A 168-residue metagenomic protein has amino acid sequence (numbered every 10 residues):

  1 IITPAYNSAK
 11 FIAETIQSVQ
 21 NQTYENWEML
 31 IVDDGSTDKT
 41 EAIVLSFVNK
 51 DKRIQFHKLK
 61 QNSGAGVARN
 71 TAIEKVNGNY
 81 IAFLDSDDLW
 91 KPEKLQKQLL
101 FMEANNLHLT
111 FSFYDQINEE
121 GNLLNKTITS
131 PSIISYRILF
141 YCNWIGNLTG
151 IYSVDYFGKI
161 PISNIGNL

Functional and structural regions predicted by a protein language model:
S8-N21: Short, well-formed alpha-helical segments that are part of the catalytic scaffolds of diverse glycosyltransferases
F11-A13, D38-S46, L89, E93: Acidic helix N-cap motif at the loop->helix transition within catalytic regions of sugar-transfer enzymes
S18, E25, D33-A42, Q61 (+1 more regions): A conserved acidic beta->alpha catalytic loop
L59-V76, K97: Glycine-rich, basic loop-to-helix element that forms the pyrophosphate-binding segment of sugar-nucleotide handling
E74, T127, P131-L168: Conserved nucleotide-sugar donor-binding catalytic segment
I81: Short aromatic/hydrophobic "clamp" motif used to bind/position activated sugar donors
D85-L89, F113: The conserved acidic donor/metal-binding loop of glycosyltransferases
E93-L124: Conserved donor NDP-sugar-binding/catalytic core segment of glycosyltransferases
